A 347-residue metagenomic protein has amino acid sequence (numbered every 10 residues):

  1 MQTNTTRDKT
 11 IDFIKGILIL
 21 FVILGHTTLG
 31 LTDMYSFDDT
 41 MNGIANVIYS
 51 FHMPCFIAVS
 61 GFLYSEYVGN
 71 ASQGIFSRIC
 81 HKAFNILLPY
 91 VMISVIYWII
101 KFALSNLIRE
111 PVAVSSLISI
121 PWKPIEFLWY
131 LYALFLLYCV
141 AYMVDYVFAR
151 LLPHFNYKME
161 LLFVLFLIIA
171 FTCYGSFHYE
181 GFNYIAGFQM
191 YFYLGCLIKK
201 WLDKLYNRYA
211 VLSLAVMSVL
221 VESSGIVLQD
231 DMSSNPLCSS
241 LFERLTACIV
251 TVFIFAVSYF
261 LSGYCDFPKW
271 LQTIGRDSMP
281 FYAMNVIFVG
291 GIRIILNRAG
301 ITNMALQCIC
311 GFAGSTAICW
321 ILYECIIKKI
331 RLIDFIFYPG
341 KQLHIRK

Functional and structural regions predicted by a protein language model:
M1-L167, C265, T273, A299-K347: Membrane-cytosol interface segments of multi-pass membrane proteins, especially ER/Golgi lipid-handling enzymes
G30-Y35, A103-L107, F171-H178, S224-N235 (+1 more regions): Juxtamembrane "helix-exit" motif on the non-cytosolic side of transmembrane helices
M41-M53, I118-A133, C173-Y191, G225-F253: Interfacial loop-to-helix transition and helix-capping segments at the boundaries of transmembrane helices
V59-S77, H178-I185, L241-I249, S258 (+1 more regions): Cytoplasmic juxtamembrane interface segments
S60-Y64, L136, V140-V144, M190-L202 (+3 more regions): Transmembrane alpha-helical segments
P121, V144-C238: Aromatic-enriched alpha-helical transmembrane segments of multi-pass intramembrane proteins
I185, L205-Q272, I287, T302: Alpha-helical transmembrane segments and terminal signal-anchor/GPI-anchor hydrophobic tails, characterized by long
R276-G290: Hydrophobic alpha-helical membrane segments
